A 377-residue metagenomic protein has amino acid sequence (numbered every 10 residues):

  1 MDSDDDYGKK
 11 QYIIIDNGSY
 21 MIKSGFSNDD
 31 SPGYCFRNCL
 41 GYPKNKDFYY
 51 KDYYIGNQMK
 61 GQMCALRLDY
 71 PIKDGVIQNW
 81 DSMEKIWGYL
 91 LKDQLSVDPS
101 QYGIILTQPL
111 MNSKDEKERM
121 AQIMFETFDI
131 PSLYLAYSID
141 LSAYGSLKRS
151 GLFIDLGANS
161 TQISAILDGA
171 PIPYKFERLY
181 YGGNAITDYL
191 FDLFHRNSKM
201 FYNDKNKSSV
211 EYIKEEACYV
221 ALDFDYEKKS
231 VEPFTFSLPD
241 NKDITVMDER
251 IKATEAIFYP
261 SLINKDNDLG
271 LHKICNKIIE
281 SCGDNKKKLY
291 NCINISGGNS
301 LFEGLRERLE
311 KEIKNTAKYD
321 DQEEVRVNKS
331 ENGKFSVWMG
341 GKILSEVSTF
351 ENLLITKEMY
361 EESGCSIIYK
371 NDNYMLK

Functional and structural regions predicted by a protein language model:
M1-G8, P131-I154, A170, R196 (+3 more regions): Conserved phosphate-binding catalytic cores of ATP/NTP-utilizing and phosphoryl-transfer enzymes
Y7-G8, I14-M21, S146-K148, F153-T161 (+7 more regions): A short acidic Gly-Thr/Ser loop motif
G8-I123, S132-Y134, Q162, P173-K175 (+1 more regions): Conserved phosphate-binding loops in N-terminal lobes of ATP-dependent enzymes of the actin/Hsp70/sugar-kinase
S19-Y20, D29, N45, L110-N112 (+10 more regions): Conserved beta-strand elements of beta-rich interaction domains across eukaryotes, especially beta-propellers
K23, G41, D69, K73 (+16 more regions): Amphipathic alpha-helical interaction motifs in eukaryotic regulatory proteins
K73, I77-W80, F125, S142 (+1 more regions): Helical "lid/coupling" subdomains associated with nucleotide-phosphate turnover
L90-Y102, K199-Y202, I278-Y290, A317-Y319: Phosphate/pyrophosphate-binding loops at sites that engage ATP/ADP/AMP, CoA/4′-phosphopantetheine, polyphosphate
L167-K265: Phosphate-binding glycine-rich/basic clefts of nucleotide- and phosphate-handling proteins, predominantly
